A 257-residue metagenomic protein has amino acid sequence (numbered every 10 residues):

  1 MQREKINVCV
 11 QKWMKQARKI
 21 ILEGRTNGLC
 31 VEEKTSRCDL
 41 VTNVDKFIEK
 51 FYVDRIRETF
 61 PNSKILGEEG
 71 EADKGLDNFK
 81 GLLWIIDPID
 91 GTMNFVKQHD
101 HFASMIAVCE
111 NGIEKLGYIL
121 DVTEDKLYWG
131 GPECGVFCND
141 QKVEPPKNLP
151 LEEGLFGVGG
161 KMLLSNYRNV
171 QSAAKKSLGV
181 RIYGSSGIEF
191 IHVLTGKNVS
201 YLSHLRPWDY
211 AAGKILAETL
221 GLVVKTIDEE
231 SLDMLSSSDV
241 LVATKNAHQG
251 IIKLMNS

Functional and structural regions predicted by a protein language model:
M1-I89: N-terminal subdomain of lithium-sensitive/metallo-dependent phosphomonoesterases centered on the IMPase/IPPase/PAP
A17, I21-G24, D45, I56 (+8 more regions): Residue-level signal for inorganic ion chemistry
N27-G28, F102, W129-C134, E218 (+1 more regions): A short, compositionally biased
G67-E69, D140, G184: Short loop/edge segments at beta-strand edges and connector loops that shape dinucleotide/nucleotide cofactor-binding
E69-K74, V143, D228-S231: Short, solvent-exposed loop/turn elements at beta->coil junctions and helix N-caps that rim active or binding pockets
D77-F137: DPxDG-like acidic metal-binding loop motif
C138-P145: A structural micro-motif at secondary-structure boundaries
P145-S257: An extended, acidic
